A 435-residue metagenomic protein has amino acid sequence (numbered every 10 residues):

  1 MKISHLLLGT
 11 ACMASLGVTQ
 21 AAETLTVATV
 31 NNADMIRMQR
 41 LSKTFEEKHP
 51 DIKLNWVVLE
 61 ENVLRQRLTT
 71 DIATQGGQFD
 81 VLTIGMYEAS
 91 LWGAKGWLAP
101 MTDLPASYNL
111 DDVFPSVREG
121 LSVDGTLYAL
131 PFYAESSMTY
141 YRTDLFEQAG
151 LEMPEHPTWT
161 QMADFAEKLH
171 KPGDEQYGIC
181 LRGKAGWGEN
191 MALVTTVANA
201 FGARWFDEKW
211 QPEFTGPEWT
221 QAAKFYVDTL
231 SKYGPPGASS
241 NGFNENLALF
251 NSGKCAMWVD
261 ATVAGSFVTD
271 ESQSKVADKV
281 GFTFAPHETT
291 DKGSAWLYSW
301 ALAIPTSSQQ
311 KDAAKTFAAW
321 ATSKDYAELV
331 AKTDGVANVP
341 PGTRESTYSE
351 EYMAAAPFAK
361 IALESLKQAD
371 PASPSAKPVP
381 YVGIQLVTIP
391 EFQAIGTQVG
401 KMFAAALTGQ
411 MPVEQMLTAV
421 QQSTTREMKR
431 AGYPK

Functional and structural regions predicted by a protein language model:
A22-N32, I52-V57, D80-V81, Y128 (+2 more regions): Short, well-ordered beta-strand elements
T24-L41, L59-E61, E135, Q385-E391: Extracytoplasmic "Venus flytrap"
R40-S116, G120-S122, Q148-G150, P157 (+3 more regions): Extracytoplasmic "Venus flytrap"/periplasmic binding protein-like
K53, E147, P371-K435: Conserved C-terminal helix/tail region of periplasmic/extracytoplasmic solute-binding proteins
G85-S136, T160-Q161, G178, N190-L193 (+3 more regions): Hinge/lid segment of periplasmic solute-binding proteins
D124-F132, S137, Q161-P212, W219 (+1 more regions): Extracytoplasmic/periplasmic solute-binding protein
F165-K168, K209-S240, G281-P286: Glycine-centered hinge/linker elements that transmit conformational signals in sensory and ligand-binding systems
V263-V276, E288-T397, K435: C-terminal lobe and pocket-closing loops of periplasmic/extracytoplasmic Venus-flytrap solute-binding proteins
